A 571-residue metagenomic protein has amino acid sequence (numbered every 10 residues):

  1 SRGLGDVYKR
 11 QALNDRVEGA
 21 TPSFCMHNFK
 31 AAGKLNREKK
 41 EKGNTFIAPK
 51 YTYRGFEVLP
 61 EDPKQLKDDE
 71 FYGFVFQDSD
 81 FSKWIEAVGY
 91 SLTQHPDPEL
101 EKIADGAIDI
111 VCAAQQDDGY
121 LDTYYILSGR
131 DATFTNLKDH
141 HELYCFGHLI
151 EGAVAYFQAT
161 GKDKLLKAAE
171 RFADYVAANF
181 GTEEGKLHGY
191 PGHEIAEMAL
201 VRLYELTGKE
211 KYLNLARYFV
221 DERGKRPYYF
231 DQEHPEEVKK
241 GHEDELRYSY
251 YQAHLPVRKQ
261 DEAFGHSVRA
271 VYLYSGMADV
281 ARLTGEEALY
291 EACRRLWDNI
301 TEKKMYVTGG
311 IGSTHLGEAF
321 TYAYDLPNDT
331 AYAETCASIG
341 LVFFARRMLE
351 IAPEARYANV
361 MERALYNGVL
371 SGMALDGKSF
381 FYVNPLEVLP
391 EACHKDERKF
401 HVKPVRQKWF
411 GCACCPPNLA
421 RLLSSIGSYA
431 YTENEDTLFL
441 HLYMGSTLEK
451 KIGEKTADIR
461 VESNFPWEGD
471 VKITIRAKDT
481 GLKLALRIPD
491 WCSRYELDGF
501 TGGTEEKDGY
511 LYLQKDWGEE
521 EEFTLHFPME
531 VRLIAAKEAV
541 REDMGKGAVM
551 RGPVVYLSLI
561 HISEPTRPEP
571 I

Functional and structural regions predicted by a protein language model:
S1-R2, K9-P98, K102, A132-A159 (+5 more regions): Aromatic (Trp/Tyr) and acidic
G3-Y8, I560-I571: Single conserved hydrophobic/aromatic residue that forms the stacking wall/gate of nucleotide- or nucleobase-binding
P96, Q115-Q116, G161, A177-G181 (+7 more regions): Helix-capping and short linker residues that terminate individual alpha-solenoid repeat units
L127-H140, L166, R171-L187: Asp-box/WD-like beta-propeller blade repeats and closely related beta-sheet repeat scaffolds
R460-S463, L511-K515: Beta-strand-rich interaction surfaces with strong enrichment in secreted/lumenal proteins
L482-A485, L513-P528, R532: C-terminal beta-strand-rich structural cap/linker in extracellular carbohydrate-active enzymes
C492-Q514, L533-R541: Solvent-exposed beta-strand/loop surfaces of large extracellular or lumenal domains
K507-D508, F527-L559, S563, R567: Glycine/proline-rich low-complexity spacer/linker segments in large multi-domain proteins
